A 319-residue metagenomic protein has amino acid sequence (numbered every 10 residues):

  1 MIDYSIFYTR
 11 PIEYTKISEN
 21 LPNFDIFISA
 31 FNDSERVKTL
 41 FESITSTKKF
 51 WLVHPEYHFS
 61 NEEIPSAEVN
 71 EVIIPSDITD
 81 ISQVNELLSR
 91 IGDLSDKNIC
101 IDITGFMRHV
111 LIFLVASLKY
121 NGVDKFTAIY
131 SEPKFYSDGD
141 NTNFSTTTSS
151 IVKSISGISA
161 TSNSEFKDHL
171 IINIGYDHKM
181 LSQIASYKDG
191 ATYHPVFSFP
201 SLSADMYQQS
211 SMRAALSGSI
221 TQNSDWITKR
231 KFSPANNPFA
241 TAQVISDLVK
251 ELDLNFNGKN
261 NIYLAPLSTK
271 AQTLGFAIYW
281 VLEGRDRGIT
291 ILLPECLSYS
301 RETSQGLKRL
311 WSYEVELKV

Functional and structural regions predicted by a protein language model:
M1-N98, F106-V319: Long, low-complexity, Lys/Arg-enriched
